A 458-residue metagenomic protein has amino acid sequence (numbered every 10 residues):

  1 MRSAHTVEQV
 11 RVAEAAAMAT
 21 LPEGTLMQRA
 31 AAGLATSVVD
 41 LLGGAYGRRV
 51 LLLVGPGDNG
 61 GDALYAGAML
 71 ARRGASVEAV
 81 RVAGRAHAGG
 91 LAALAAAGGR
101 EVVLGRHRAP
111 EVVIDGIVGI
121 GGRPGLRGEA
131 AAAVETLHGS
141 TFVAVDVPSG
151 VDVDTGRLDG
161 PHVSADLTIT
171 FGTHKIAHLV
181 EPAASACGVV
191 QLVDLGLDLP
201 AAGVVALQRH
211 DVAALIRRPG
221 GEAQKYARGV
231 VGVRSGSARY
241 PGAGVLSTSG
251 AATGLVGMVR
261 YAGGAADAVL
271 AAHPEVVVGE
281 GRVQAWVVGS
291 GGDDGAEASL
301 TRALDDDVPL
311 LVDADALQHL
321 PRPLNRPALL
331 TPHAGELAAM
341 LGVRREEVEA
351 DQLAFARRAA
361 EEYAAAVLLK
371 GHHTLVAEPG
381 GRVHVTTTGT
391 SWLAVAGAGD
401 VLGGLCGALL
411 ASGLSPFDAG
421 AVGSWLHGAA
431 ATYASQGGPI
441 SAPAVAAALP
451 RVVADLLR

Functional and structural regions predicted by a protein language model:
M1-V82, V112, L167, T173-A314 (+3 more regions): Small-residue (G/A/S/T)-rich helix-start motifs and N-terminal tracts that mark the onset
Y65-H138, A268-E280: N-terminal small/polar loop signature for handling phosphorylated ligands or for N-terminal nucleophile
P110-V112, I117-V204: Internal gly/pro-rich beta-alpha loop/helix module that stabilizes soluble enzyme cofactors or their anionic handles
